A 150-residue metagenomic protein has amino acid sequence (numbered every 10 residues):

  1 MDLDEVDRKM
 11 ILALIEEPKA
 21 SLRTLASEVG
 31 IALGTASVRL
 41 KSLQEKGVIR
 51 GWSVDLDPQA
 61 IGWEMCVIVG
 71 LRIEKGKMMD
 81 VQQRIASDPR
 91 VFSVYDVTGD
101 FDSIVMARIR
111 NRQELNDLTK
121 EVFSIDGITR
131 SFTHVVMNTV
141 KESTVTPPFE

Functional and structural regions predicted by a protein language model:
M1-E150: A compositional/biophysical signature of low hydrophobicity enriched in polar/charged and small residues
